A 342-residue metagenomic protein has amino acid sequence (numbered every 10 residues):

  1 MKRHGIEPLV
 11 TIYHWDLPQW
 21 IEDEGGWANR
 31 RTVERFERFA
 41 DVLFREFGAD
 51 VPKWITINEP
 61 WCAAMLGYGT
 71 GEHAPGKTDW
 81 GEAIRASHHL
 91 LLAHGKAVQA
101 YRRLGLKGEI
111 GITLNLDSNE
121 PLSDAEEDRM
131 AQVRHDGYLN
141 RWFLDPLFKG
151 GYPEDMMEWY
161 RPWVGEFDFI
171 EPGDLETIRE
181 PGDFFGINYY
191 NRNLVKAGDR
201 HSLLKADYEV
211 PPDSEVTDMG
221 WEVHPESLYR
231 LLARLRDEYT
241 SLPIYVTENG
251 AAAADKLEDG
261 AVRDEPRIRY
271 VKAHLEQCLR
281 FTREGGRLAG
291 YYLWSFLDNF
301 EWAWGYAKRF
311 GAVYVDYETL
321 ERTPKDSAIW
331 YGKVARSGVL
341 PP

Functional and structural regions predicted by a protein language model:
K2-P342: Active-site region of glycoside hydrolase catalytic domains
